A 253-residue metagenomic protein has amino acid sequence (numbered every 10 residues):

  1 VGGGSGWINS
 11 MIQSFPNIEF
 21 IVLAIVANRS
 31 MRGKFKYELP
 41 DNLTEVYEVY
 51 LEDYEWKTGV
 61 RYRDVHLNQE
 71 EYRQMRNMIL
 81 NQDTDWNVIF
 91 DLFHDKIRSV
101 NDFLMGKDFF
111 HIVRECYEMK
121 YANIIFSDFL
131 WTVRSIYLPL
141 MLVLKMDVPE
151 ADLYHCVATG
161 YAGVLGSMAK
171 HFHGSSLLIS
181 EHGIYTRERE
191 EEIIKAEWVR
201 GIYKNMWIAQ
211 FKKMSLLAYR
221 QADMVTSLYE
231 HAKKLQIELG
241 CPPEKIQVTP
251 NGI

Functional and structural regions predicted by a protein language model:
V1-V113: N-terminal subdomain of nucleotide-sugar transferases
I8, A162-L165, K233: Short, well-ordered alpha-helical microsegments
I25, E181-I184, P250-N251: Histidine-centered beta-alpha loop that forms part of the nucleotide-sugar donor binding/catalytic region in diverse
I79, V88, K145-G163, F172-L178: Short N-terminal targeting/anchoring amphipathic segment
V113-K145: Long amphipathic alpha-helical scaffold segments
L140-E150, H171-F172, I184-Y185, G201-V225: Membrane-proximal helix-turn-helix segments that form the acceptor-binding/catalytic region of lipid-linked
L153, K170-E197, T226: Active-site proximal beta-strand in glycosyltransferases
H231, G252: Carbohydrate-associated surface elements
